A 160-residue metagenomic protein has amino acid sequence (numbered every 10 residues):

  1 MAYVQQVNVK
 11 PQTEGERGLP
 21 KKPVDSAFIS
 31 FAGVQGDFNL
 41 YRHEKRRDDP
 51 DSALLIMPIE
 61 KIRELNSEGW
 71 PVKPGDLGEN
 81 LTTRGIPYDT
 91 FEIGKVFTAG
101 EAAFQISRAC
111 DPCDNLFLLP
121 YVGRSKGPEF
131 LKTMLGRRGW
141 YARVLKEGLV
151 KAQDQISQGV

Functional and structural regions predicted by a protein language model:
M1-A103, R108-C110, N115-F117: Electropositive, beta-rich accessory/interaction domains or terminal extensions that provide binding surfaces
W70-N80, G123-R138: Short, basic/aromatic beta-hairpin or loop at an interaction surface
T82-G85, T90, G139-G148: Short alpha-helix capping/helix-loop boundary micro-motifs
G94, E101, E147, K151-Q153: Loop/turn positions that initiate beta-strands
T98, Q105, K151, S157-Q158: Hydrophobic beta-strand signal
Q105-S107, G127-L145, S157: Active-site scaffold segments
L119-Y121: PDZ/PDZ-like peptide-tail recognition elements
